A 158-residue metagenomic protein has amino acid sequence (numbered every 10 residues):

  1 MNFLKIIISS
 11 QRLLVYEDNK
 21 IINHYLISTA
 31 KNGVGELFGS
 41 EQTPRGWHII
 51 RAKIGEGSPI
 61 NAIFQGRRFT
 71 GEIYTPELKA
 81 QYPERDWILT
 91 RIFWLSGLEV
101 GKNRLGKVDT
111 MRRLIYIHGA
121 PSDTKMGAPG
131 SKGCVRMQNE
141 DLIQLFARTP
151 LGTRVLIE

Functional and structural regions predicted by a protein language model:
M1, I8-S10, I22, R45 (+2 more regions): Extracytoplasmic
M1-G33: A structural motif detector for short, solvent-exposed N-terminal "entry" segments of globular domains
M1-N2, L26-S40, E72-K79: N-terminal post-signal-peptidase region of extra-cytosolic proteins
K5, L14, I49, I92-W94 (+1 more regions): Soluble periplasmic/extracytoplasmic beta-strand elements of cell-envelope proteins
S10, N19, I54, G97-E99 (+1 more regions): A mature extracytoplasmic/lumenal domain signature
H24-L26, W47-I49, L114, R154: Well-ordered beta-strand positions in beta-sheet-rich domains
G35-K53: Short, surface-exposed secondary-structure junctions/capping segments
I60-E158: Exported/periplasmic cell-wall-interacting domains
